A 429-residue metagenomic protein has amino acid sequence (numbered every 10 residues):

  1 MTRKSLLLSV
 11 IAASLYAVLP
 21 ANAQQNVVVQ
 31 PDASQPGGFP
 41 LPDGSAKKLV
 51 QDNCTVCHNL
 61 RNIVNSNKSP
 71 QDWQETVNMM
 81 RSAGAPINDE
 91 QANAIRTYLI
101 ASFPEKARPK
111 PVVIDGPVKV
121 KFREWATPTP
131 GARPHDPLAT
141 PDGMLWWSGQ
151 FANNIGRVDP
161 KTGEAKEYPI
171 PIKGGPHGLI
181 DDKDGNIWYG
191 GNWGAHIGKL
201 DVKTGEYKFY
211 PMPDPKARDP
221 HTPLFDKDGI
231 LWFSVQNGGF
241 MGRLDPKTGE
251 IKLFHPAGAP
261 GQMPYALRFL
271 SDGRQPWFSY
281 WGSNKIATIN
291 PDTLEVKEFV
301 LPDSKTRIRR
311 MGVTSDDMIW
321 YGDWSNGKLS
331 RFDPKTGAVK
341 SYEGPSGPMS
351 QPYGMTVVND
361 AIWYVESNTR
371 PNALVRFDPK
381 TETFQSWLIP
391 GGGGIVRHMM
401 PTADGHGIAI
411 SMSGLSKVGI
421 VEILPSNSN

Functional and structural regions predicted by a protein language model:
Q24-L49: Electrostatic cytochrome c docking/interface patches
Q51-R61, I95, L99: The canonical Cys-X-X-Cys-His
A83-P111, G143, I408: C-terminal capping alpha-helices of c-type cytochrome domains
R123-N154: Beta-strand-rich domains and repeat architectures in extracellular enzymes and scaffolds, especially beta-propellers
P130-P141, I172-D184, P215-D228, A259-R274 (+6 more regions): Beta-rich, blade/repeat-based domains predominating in secreted/periplasmic proteins but also intracellular
L145-F151, I187-W193, L231-N237, P276-G282 (+3 more regions): Conserved beta-strand positions in repeat-built beta-propeller and related beta-rich domains
D159-G163, D201-G205, D245-G249, N290-L294 (+3 more regions): Short loop/turn segments that connect beta-strands within beta-propeller blades
G394-N429: Blade-level signature of beta-propeller repeat domains, shared across WD40, Kelch, NHL, RCC1 and BNR/Asp-box propellers
